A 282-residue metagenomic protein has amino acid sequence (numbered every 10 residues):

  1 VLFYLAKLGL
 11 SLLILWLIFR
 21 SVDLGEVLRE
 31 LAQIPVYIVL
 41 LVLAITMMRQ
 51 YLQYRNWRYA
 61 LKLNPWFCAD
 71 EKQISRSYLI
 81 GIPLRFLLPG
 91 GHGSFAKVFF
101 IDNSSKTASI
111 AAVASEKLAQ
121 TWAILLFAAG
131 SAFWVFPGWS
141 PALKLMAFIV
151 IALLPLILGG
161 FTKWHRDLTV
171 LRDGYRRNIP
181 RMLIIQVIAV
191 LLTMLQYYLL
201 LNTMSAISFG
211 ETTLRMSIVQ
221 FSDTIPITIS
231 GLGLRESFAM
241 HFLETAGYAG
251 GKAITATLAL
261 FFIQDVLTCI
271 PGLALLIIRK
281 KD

Functional and structural regions predicted by a protein language model:
V1-L79, S131-I227, L234, F242 (+1 more regions): Predominantly cytoplasmic-facing regulatory/coupling regions of multi-pass membrane proteins
N64, L87-G91, F99-D102, L126: Generic hydrophobic/packing signal
N64-S75, A96-L118: Membrane-interface segments at transmembrane-helix boundaries
L79-A96, I229: Short intracellular "coupling" helices and adjacent cytoplasmic loop segments at the cytosolic face of multi-pass
I80-L88, A108-A132, L258-P271: Membrane-embedded alpha-helical segments of transport systems, primarily multispan ion/solute transporters
G90, D102, M240-F242, K281: N-terminal low-complexity, intrinsically disordered patches enriched in charged
G91, S105-A108, K252: Conserved short cytoplasmic inter-helical helices of the MFS fold
G91-K97, L234-A239: Transmembrane helix boundary and interhelical loop/hinge segments in multi-pass membrane proteins
